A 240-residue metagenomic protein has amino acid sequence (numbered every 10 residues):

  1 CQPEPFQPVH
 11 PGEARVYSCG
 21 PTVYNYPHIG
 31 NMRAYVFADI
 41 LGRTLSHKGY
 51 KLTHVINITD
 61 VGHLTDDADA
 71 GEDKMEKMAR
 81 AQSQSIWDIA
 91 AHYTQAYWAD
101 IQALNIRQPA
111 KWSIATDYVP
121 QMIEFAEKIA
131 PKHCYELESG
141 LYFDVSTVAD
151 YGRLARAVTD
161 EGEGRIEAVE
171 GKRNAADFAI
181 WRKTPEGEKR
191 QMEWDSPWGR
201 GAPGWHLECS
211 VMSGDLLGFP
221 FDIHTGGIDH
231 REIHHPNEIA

Functional and structural regions predicted by a protein language model:
Q2-I239: NTP-dependent nucleotidyl-transfer catalytic core
